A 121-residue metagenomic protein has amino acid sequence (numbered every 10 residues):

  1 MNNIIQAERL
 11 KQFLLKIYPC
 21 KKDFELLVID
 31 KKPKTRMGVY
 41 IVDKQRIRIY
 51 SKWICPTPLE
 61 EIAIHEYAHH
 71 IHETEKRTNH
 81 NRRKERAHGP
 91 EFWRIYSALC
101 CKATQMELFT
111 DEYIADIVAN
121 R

Functional and structural regions predicted by a protein language model:
M1-I29, Q45: A metal-dependent hydrolase signature that marks the N-terminal structural subdomain at the beginning of catalytic folds
Q6, L10, E60, I64 (+2 more regions): Hydrophobic (often cysteine-bearing) scaffold residues that line and stabilize catalytic clefts of nucleotide/cofactor
V28-R46: Catalytic zinc-binding patch centered on the HExxH motif and its immediate surroundings that defines zinc-dependent
K31-K34, I54, A68, R77-T78: Short, solvent-exposed loop/turn segments at secondary-structure junctions
R46-A63, K84: Short pre-active-site segment immediately N-terminal to the catalytic Zn-binding motif
I49, E73-R77: General structural signal for alpha-helix termini and helix-helix connectors
E61-T74: Active-site recognition of the HExxH zinc-binding catalytic motif
N79-R121: Post-HExxH zinc-binding segment in Zn-dependent metallohydrolases
